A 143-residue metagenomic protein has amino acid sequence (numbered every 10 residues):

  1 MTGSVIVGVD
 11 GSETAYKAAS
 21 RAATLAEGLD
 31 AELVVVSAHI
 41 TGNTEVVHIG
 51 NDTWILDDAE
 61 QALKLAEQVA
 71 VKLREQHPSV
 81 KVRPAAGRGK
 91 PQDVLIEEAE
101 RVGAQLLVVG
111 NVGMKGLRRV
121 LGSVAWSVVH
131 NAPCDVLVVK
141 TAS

Functional and structural regions predicted by a protein language model:
M1, T14, K72-L107, S143: Structural beta-alpha unit
T2-D52: Small/aliphatic-rich secondary-structure junction motif
A18, E45-H48, V94-E97, R119-V120: Short, well-ordered secondary-structure micro-motifs
V36, R83-G87, L137: General small-molecule cofactor/ligand-binding pocket signal
S37-A38, G110-V112, K140-T141: Short secondary-structure boundary segments
D52-L65: A short acidic, glycine-rich active-site loop that binds or catalyzes chemistry on phosphate/adenosine moieties
L106-S127: Glycine-rich, Arg-bearing micro-motifs that act as flexible, cationic patches
